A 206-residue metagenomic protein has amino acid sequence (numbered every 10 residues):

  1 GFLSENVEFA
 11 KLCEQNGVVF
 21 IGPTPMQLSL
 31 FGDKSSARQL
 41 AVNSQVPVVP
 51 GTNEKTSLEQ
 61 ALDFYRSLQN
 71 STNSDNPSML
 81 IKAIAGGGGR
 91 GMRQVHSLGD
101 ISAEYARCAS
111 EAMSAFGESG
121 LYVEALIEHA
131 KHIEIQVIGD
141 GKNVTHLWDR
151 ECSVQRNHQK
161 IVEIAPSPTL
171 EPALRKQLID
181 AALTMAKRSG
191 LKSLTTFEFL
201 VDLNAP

Functional and structural regions predicted by a protein language model:
G1-P206: N-terminal beta-alpha lobe that positions the nucleotide/phosphoryl donor in ATP/NTP-coupled carboxylate activation
